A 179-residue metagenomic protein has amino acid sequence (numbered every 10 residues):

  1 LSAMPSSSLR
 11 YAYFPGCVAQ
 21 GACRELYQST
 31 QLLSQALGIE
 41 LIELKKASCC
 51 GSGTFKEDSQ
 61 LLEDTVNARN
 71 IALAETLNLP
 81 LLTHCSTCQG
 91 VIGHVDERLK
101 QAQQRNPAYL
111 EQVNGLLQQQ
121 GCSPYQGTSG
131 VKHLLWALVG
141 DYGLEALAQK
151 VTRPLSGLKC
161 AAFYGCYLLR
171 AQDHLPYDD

Functional and structural regions predicted by a protein language model:
S2-D179: Iron-sulfur cluster-binding electron-transfer modules in prokaryotic oxidoreductases
